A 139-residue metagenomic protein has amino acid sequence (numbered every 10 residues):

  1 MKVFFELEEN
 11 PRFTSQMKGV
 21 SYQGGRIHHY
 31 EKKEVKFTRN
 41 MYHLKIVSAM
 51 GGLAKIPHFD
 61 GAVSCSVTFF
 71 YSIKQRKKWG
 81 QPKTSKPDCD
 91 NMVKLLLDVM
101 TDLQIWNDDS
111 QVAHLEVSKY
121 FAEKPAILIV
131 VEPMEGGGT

Functional and structural regions predicted by a protein language model:
M1-T139: Acidic, proline/glycine-enriched N-terminal capping motif
